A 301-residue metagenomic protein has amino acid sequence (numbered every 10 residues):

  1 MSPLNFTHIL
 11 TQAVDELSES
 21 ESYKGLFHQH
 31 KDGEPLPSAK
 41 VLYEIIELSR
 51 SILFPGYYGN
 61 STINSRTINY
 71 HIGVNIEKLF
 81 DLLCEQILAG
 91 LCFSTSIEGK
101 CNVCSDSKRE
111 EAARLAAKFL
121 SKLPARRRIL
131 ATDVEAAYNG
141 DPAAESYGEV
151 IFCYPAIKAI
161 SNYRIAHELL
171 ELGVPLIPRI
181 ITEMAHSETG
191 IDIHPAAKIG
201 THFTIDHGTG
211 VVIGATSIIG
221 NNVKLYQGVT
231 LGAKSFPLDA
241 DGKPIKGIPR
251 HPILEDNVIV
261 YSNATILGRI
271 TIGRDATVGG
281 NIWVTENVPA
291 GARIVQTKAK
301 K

Functional and structural regions predicted by a protein language model:
M1-I180: Terminal amphipathic alpha-helical/low-complexity segments used for targeting or macromolecular assembly
A185-K301: Structural signal for interior beta-strand "rungs" in well-ordered beta-sheet cores of soluble enzyme domains
